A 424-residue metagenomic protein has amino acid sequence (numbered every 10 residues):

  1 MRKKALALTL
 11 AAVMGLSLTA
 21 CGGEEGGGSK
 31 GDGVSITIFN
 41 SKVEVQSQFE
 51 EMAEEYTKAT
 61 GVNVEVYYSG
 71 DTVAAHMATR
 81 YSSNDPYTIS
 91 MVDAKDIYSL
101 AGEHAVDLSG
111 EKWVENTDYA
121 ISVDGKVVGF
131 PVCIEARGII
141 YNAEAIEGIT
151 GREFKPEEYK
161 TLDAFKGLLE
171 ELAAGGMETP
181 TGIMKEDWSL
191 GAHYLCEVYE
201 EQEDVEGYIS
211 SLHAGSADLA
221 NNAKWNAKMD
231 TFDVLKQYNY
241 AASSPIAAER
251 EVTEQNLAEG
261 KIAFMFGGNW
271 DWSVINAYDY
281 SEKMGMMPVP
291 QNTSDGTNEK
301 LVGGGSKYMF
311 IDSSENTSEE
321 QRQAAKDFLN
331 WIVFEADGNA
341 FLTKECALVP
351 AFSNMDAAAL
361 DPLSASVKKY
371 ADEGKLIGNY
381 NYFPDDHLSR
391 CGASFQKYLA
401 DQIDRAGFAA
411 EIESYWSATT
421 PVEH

Functional and structural regions predicted by a protein language model:
L6-L10, L18-D96, T293-G296, A393 (+2 more regions): Conserved N-terminal structural module of periplasmic/extracytoplasmic solute-binding proteins
K58-A59, A277-K344: Extracytoplasmic/periplasmic substrate-recognition and gating elements
Y68-M77, K160-A164, S244-A258: Short helix-initiation/N-cap motifs at beta->coil->alpha
V92-E147, D163-K166, G285-M287: Hinge/lid segment of periplasmic solute-binding proteins
V106-Y119, E157-E158, E201-A227, A277-Y278 (+1 more regions): Short, solvent-exposed loop/beta-turn-alpha elements that line the ligand-binding surface or hinge of extracytoplasmic
F130, R137, A164-S216, I262: Extracytoplasmic/periplasmic solute-binding protein
L169-E170, S211-A247: Glycine-centered hinge/linker elements that transmit conformational signals in sensory and ligand-binding systems
G176, D337, P350-A359, K368-H424: Conserved C-terminal helix/tail region of periplasmic/extracytoplasmic solute-binding proteins
